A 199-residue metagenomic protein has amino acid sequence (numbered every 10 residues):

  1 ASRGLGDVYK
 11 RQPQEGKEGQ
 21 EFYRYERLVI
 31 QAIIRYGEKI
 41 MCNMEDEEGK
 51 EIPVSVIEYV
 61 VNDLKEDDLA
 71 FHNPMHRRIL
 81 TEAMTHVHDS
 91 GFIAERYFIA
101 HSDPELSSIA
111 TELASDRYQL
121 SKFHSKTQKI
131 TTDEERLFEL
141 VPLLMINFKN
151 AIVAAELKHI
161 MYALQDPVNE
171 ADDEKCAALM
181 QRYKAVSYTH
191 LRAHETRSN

Functional and structural regions predicted by a protein language model:
A1-Y9, H190, R197-N199: Single conserved hydrophobic/aromatic residue that forms the stacking wall/gate of nucleotide- or nucleobase-binding
R3, D7-F92, A110, S115 (+1 more regions): Non-catalytic protein-protein interaction segments used by genome-maintenance enzymes to assemble and couple activities
K65, P74, R78-R192: Bacterial replisome coupling helices
